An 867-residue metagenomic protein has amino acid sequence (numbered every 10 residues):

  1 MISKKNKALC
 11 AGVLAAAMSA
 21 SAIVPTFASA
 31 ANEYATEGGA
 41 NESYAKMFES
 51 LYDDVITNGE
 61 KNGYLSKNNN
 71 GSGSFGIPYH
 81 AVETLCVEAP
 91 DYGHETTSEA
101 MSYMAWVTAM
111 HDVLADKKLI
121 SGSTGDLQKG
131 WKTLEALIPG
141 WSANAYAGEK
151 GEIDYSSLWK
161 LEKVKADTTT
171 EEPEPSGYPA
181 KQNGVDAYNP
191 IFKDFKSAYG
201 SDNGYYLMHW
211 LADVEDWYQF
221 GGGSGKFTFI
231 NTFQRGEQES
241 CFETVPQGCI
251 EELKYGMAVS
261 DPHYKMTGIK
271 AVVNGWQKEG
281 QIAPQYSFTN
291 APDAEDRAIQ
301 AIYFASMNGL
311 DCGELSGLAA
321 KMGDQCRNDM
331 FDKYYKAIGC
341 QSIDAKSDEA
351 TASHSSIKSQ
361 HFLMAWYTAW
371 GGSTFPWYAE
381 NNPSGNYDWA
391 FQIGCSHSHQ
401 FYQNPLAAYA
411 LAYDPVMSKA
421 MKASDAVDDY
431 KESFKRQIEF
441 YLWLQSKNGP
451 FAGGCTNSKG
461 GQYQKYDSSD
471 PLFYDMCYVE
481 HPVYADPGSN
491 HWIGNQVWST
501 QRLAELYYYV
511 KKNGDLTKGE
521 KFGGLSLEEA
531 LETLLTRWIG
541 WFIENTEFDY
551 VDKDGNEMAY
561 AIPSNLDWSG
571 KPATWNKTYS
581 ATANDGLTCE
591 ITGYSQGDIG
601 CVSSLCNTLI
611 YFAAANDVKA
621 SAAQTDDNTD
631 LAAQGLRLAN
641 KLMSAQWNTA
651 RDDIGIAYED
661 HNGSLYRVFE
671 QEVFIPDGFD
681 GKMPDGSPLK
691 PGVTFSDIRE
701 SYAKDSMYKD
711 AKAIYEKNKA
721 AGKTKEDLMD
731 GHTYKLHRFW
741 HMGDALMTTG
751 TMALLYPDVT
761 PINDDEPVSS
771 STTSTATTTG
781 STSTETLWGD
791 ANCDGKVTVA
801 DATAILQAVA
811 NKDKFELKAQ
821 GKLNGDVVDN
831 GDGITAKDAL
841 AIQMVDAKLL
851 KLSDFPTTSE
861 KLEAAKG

Functional and structural regions predicted by a protein language model:
I2-V13: Bacterial N-terminal signal peptides that target proteins for export
L9, V24-A28, V768-G867: Cellulosome-associated attachment modules in secreted, modular CAZymes
L14-A22: Hydrophobic core
A28-K132, G309, G313-K321, P376 (+7 more regions): N-terminal module-boundary/linker segments of secreted carbohydrate-active enzymes
T57-N69, A136-G280, T289-D293, G317-K723 (+1 more regions): Extended ligand-binding clefts on enzyme/binding-domain cores
E99-A109, G122-E135, W276-G280, P284-Y303: Long, well-ordered hydrophobic secondary-structure segments characteristic of membrane-embedded and membrane-proximal
W106-D116, Q300-N308, Y409-Y413, Q501-K512 (+4 more regions): Short glycine/serine- and small hydrophobic-enriched flexible loop segments
Y715-P767: Long C-terminal extensions of eukaryotic subunits of large macromolecular complexes
